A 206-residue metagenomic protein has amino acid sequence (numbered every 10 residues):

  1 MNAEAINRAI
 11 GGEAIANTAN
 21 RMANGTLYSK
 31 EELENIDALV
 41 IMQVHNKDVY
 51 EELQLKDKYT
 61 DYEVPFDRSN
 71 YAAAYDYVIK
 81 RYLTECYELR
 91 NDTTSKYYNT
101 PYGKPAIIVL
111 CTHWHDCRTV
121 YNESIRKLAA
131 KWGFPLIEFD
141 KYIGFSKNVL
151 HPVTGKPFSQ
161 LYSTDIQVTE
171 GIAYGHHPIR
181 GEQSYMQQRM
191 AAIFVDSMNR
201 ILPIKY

Functional and structural regions predicted by a protein language model:
M1-A73: Conserved SGNH/GDSL esterase-like catalytic core that processes O-acyl groups on lipids and polysaccharides
E4-I6, I107, G133-P135: Conserved beta-strand segments of alpha/beta enzyme cores
N7-E13, I41-N46, Y82, C111-H115 (+1 more regions): Active-site-proximal beta-strand/loop segments in catalytic clefts of secreted hydrolases
N17-R21, D67-V78, Y87-R90, C117-Y121 (+1 more regions): Soluble or luminal CAZymes and related metallo-dependent hydrolases
N24-K30, Y77, R81-L89, K96 (+2 more regions): A generic secondary-structure signal
T26-I36, Y97-Y102, N199-Y206: Surface-exposed acidic, glycine-flexible loop patches that form ligand/cofactor-binding and adhesion interfaces
H45-N46, I79-K127, K131-W132: Active-site segments of SGNH/GDSL-like serine hydrolases that catalyze O-acetyl group transfer/hydrolysis on lipids
H113-Y206: Catalytic His-Asp segment of secreted/periplasmic serine-dependent ester chemistry enzymes
